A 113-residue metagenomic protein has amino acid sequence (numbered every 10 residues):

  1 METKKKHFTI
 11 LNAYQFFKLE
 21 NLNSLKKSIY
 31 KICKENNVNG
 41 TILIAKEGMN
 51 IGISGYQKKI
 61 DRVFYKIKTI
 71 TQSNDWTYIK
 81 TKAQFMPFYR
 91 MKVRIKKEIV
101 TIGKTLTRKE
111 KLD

Functional and structural regions predicted by a protein language model:
M1-D113: Cytosolic catalytic domains that perform sulfur/thiol-centered chemistry
